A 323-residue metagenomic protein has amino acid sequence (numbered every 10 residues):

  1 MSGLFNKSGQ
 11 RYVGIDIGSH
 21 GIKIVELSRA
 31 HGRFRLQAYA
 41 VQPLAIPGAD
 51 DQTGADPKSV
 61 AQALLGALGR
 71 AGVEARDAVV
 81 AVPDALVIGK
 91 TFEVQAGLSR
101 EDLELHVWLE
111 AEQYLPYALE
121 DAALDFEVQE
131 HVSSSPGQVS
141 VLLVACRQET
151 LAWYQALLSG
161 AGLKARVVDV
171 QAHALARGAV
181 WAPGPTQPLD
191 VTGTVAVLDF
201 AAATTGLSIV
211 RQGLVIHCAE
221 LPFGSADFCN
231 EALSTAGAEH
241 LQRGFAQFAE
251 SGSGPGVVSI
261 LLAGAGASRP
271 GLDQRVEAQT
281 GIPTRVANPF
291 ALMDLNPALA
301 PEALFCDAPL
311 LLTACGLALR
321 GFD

Functional and structural regions predicted by a protein language model:
M1-E110, A152, K164: Non-catalytic, solvent-exposed interaction/assembly segments
I15-I22, P83-A85, D190-G193, V197-T205 (+4 more regions): A short acidic Gly-Thr/Ser loop motif
K23-S28, V144, S208, A318: Conserved hydrophobic/aromatic positions in well-ordered beta-strands
L64-R76, A161, L241-S259: Phosphate/pyrophosphate-binding loops at sites that engage ATP/ADP/AMP, CoA/4′-phosphopantetheine, polyphosphate
D77-P183, P289-P297, L310: Active-site neighborhood for divalent-cation/phosphate handling
T150, Y154, G178, T235-G256 (+1 more regions): Phosphate/ATP-binding catalytic cores across multiple sugar-kinase/actin-like superfamilies, primarily ASKHA
A174-R177, A267, A287-D323: Glycine-rich phosphate-binding/hydrolytic loop that grips phosphoryl groups
P255-R285: Glycine-rich phosphate-binding loops at beta-strand->alpha-helix junctions
